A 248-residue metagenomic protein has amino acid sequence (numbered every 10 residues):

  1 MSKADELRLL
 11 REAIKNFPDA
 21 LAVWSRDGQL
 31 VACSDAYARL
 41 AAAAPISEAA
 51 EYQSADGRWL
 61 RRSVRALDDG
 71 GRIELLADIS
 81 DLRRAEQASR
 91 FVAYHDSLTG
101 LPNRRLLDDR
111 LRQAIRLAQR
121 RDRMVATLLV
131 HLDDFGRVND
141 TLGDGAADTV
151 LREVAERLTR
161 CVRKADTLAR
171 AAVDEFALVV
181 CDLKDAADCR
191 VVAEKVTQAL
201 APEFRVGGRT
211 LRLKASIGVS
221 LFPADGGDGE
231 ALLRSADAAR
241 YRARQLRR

Functional and structural regions predicted by a protein language model:
K3-Q29, D35: Sensory modules in modular signal-transduction proteins
E12-K15, W59-S97, R104-R116, D166-T167: Signal-transducing coiled-coil linker helices
D19-A20, D27, M124, S216-G218 (+1 more regions): Sensory-domain cores of signal-transduction modules, predominantly PAS/LOV
V23, L30, R120, T127-L129: Core hydrophobic beta-sheet residues of small sensory/regulatory alpha/beta domains, primarily PAS-family
D27-A38, L132, A238: PAS/LOV sensory domain surfaces, especially short acidic/polar patches at coil-to-helix junctions
R90, G100-A126, D133-R163, A169-V173 (+4 more regions): Conserved long alpha-helical elements within nucleotide-processing catalytic cores of c-di-GMP signaling and class III
L168, K195, A199, R205 (+2 more regions): Cyclic nucleotide signaling catalytic output domains
